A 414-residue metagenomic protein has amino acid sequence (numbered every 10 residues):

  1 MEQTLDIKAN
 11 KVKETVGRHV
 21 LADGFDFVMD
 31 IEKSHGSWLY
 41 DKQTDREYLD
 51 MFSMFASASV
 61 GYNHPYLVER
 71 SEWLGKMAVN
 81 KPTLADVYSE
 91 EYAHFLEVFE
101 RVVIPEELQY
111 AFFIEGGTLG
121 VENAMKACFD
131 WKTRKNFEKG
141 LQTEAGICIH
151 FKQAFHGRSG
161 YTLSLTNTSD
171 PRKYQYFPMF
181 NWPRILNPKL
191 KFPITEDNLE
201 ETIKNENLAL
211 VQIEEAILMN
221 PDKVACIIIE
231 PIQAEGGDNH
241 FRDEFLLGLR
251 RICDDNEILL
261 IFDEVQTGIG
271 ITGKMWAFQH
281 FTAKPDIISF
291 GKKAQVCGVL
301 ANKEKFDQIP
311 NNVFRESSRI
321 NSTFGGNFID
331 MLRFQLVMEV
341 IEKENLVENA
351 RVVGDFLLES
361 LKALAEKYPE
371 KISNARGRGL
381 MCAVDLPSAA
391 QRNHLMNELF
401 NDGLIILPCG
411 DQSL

Functional and structural regions predicted by a protein language model:
M1-L414: Conserved N-terminal phosphate-binding loop of PLP-dependent enzymes in the Aspartate aminotransferase
